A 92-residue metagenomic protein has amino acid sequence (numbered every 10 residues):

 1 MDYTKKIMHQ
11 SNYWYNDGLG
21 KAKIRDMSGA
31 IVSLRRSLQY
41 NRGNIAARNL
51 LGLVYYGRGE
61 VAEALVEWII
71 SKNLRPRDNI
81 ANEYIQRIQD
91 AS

Functional and structural regions predicted by a protein language model:
T4, S11-N12, I45-A46, N79-I80: Helix-start (N-cap) detector for alpha-helical repeat units in TPR-like alpha-solenoids, especially tetratricopeptide
K5, R35-Q39, I70-N73: Conserved structural position within tetratricopeptide repeats
K23, G57, R87-A91: Register position in tetratricopeptide repeats
